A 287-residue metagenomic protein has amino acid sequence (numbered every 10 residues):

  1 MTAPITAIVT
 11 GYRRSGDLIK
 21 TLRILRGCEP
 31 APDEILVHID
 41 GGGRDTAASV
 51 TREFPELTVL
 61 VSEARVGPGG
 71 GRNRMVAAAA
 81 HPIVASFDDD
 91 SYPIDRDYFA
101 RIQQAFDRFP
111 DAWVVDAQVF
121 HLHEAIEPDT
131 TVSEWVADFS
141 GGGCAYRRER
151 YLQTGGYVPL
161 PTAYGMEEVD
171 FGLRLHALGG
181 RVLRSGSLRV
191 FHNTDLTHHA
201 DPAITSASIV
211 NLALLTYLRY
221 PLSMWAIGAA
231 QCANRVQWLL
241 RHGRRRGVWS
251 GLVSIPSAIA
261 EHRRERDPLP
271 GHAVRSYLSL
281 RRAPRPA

Functional and structural regions predicted by a protein language model:
R14-G27: Short, well-formed alpha-helical segments that are part of the catalytic scaffolds of diverse glycosyltransferases
P32-G42, L60-S62: Short beta-strand/loop segment that forms part of the nucleotide-sugar
I39-A48, S91-Y92: A conserved acidic beta->alpha catalytic loop
S62-A79: Glycine-rich, basic loop-to-helix element that forms the pyrophosphate-binding segment of sugar-nucleotide handling
V84: Short aromatic/hydrophobic "clamp" motif used to bind/position activated sugar donors
Y92-D129: Conserved donor NDP-sugar-binding/catalytic core segment of glycosyltransferases
C144, R150-G155, P161-R189: A short, conserved alpha-helix in the catalytic core of glycosyltransferases
A207, L222-A287: Non-catalytic, C-terminal membrane-associated alpha-helical segments of glycosyltransferases
